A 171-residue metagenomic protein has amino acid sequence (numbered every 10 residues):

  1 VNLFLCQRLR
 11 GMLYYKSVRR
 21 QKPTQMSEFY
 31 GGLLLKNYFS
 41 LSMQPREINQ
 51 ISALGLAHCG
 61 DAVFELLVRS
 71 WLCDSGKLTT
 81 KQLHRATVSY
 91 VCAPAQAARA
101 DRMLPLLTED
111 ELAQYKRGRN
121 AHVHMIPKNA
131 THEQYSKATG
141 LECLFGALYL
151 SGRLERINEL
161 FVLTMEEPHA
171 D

Functional and structural regions predicted by a protein language model:
N2: Non-catalytic nucleic-acid-binding interfaces of large nucleic-acid enzymes and RNP effectors
L5, L9, L13-D171: Double-stranded RNA-binding/processing signature
